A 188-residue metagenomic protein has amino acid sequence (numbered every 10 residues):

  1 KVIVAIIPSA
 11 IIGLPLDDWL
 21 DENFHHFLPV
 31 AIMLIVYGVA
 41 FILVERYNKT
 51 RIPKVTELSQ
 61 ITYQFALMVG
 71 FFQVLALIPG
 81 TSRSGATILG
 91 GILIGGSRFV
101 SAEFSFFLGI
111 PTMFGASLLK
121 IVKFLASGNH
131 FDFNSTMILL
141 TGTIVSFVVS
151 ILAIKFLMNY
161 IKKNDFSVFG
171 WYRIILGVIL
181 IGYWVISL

Functional and structural regions predicted by a protein language model:
K1-L188: Multi-pass membrane proteins that catalyze or facilitate reactions on polyprenyl-/lipid-phosphate substrates and their
